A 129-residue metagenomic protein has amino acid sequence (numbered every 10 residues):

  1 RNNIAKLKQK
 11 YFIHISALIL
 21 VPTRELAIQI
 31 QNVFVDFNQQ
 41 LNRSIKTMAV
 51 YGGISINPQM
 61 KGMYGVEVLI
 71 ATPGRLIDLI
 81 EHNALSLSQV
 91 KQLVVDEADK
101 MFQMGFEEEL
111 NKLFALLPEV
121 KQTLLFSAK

Functional and structural regions predicted by a protein language model:
R1-A5, D96: Conserved pre-motif I regulatory segment
N2, N32, E108: Short, contiguous clusters of charged residues that form electrostatic/catalytic patches at enzyme active sites, used
N2, Q40, L116: Active-site catalytic microenvironments for nucleophilic, acid-base chemistry
A5-E81, Q89-Q92: Conserved nucleic-acid-binding Ia/Ib motif block in the N-terminal RecA-like helicase ATPase lobe
P22, A128-K129: Conserved H-loop
S44, P73-L125: SF2 helicase catalytic motif II
Y51-I54, G105, K129: Short beta->alpha linker loops
